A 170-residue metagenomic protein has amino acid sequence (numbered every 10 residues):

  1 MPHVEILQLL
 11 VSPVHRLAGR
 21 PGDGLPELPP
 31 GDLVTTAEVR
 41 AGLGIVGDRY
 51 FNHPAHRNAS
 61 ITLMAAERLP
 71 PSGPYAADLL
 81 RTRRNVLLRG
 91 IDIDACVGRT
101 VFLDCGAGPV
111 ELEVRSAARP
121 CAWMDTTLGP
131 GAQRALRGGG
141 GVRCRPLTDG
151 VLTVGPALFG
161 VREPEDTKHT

Functional and structural regions predicted by a protein language model:
M1-E111, S116-A118, P164: Electropositive, beta-rich accessory/interaction domains or terminal extensions that provide binding surfaces
Y75-T82, T126-G140: Short, basic/aromatic beta-hairpin or loop at an interaction surface
L87-G90, G141-G150: Short alpha-helix capping/helix-loop boundary micro-motifs
D94, C121-L128: Short, surface-exposed linear segments at secondary-structure transitions and domain or protein termini
G98, P109, D149-A157: Loop/turn positions that initiate beta-strands
A107-P109, R119, G139-G141, D149: A generic structural motif
A122-M124, P164-T170: Short, Lys/Arg- and Gly-enriched loop/turn segments at beta-strand edges
Q133, R145, L158-P164: Extended, aromatic/histidine-rich regions of cofactor-dependent oxidoreductases associated with respiratory
